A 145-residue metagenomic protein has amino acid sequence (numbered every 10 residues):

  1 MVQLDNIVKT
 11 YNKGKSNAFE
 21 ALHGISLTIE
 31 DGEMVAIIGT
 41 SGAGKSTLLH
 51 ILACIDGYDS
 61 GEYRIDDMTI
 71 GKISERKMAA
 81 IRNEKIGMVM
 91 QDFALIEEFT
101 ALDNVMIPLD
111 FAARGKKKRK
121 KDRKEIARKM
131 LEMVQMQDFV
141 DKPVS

Functional and structural regions predicted by a protein language model:
M1-L4, T10-G24: A short, flexible loop at the N-terminus of ABC-type nucleotide-binding domains that lies
A18, S74, L102, E132 (+1 more regions): Signature (C-motif/LSGGQ) region and adjacent switch/coupling loops of ABC-type ATPase nucleotide-binding domains
F19, I70-G87, K120: ABC ATPase NBD coupling module
I38-T40: The feature captures the beta-strand-to-loop junction immediately N-terminal to the Walker
A53: Helix-to-loop junction immediately C-terminal to a conserved catalytic motif
G61-T69: Conserved ABC transporter NBD signature motif
M68-T69, D110, K118-F139: Conserved ABC ATPase "signature" region
F99-P108: Short coil-to-helix segment of the ABC ATPase nucleotide-binding domain corresponding to the Q-loop/switch region
